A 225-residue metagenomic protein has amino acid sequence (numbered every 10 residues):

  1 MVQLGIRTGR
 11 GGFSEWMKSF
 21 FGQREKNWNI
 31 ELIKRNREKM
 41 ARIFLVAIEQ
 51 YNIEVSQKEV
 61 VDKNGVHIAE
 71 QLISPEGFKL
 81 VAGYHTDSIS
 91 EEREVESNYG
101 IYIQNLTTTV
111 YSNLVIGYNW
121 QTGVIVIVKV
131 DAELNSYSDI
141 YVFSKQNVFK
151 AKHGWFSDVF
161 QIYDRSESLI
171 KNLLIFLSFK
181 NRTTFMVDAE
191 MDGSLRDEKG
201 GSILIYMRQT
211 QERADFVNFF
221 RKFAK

Functional and structural regions predicted by a protein language model:
M1, T8, G12-W16, I73 (+4 more regions): N-terminal functional modules and adjacent low-complexity/disordered segments of proteins
V2-I140: Anionic N-terminal interaction surfaces
G83-Y84, S88-M186, D192-K225: Phosphoinositide-binding peripheral membrane targeting modules
